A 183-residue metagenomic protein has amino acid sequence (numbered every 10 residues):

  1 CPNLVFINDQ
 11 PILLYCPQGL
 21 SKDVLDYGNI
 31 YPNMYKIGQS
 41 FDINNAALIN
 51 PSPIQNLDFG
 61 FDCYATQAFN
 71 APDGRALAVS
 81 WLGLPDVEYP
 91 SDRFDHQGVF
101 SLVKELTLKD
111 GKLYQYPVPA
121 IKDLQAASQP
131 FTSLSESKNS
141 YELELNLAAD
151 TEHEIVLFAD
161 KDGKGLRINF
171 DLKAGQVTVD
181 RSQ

Functional and structural regions predicted by a protein language model:
C1-V5, Q10-D23, A76-L82, D86: Hydrophobic core segments of beta-strands in well-ordered, beta-rich domains
I7-N8, L20-D42: Acidic, glycine-rich loop-and-beta core segments that form the ion-binding/anion-interacting portion of active sites
Y31-Q183: Beta-rich accessory regions
